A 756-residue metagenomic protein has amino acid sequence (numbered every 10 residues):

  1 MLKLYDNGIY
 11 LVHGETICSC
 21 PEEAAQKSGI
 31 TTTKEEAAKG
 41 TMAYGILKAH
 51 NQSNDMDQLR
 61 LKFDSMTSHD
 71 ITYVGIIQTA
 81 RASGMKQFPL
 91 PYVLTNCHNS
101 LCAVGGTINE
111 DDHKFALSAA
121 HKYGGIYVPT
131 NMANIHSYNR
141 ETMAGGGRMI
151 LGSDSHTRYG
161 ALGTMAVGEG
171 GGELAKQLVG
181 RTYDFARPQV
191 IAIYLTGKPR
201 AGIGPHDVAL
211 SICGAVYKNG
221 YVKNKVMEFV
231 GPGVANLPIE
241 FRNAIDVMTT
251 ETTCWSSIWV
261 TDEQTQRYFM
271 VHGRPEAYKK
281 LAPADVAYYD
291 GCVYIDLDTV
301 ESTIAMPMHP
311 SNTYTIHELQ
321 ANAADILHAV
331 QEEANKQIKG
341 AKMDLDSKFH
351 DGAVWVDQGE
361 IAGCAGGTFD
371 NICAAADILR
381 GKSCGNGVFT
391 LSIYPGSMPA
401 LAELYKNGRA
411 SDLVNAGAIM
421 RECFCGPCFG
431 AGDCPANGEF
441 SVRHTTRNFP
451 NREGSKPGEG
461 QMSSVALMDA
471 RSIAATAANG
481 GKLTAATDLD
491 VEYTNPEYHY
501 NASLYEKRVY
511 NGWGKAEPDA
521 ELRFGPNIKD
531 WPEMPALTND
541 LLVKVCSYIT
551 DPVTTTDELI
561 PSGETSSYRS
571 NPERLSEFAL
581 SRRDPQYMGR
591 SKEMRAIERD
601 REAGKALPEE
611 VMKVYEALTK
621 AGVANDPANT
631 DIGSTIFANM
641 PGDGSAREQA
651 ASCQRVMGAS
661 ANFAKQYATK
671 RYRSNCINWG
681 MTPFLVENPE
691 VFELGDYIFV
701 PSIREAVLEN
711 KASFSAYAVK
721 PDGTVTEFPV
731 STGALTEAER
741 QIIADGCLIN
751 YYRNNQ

Functional and structural regions predicted by a protein language model:
M1-Q756: Fe-S-dependent hydro-lyases/dehydratases of central metabolism
